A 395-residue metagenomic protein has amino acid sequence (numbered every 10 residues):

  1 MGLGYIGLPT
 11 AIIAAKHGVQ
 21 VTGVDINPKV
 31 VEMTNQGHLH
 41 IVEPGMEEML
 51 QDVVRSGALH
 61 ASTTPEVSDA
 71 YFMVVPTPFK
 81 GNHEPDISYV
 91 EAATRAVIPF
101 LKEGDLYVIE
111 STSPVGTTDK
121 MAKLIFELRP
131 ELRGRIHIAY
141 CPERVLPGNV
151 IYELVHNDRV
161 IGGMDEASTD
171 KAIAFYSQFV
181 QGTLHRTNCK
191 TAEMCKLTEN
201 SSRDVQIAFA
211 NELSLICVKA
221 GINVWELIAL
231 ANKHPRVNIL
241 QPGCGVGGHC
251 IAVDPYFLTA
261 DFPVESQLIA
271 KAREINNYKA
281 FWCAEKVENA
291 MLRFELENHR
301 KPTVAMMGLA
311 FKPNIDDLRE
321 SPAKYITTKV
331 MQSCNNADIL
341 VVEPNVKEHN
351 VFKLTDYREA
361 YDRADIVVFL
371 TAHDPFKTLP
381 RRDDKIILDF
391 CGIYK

Functional and structural regions predicted by a protein language model:
M1-K395: Structural/interface elements that position substrates and couple domains in central-metabolism enzymes
